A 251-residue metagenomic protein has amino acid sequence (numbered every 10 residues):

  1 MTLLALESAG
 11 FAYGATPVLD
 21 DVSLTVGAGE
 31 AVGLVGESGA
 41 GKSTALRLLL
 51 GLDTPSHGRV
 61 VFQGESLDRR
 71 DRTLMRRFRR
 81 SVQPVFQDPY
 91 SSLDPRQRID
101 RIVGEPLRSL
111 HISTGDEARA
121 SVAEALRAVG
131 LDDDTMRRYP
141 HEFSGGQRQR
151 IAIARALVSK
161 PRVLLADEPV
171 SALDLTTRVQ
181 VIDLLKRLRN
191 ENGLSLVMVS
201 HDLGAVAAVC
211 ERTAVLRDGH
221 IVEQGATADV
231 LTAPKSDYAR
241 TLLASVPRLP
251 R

Functional and structural regions predicted by a protein language model:
L50: Helix-to-loop junction immediately C-terminal to a conserved catalytic motif
G58-L67: Conserved ABC transporter NBD signature motif
L67-Q83, Q97, R101, S109 (+1 more regions): ABC ATPase NBD coupling module
E117-D134, L243-A244: Conserved ABC ATPase "signature" region
Y139-F143, Q147: Conserved ABC ATPase signature
V158-R162: A short, proline-enriched helix->beta-strand linker immediately N-terminal to the Walker B motif in ABC-type P-loop
